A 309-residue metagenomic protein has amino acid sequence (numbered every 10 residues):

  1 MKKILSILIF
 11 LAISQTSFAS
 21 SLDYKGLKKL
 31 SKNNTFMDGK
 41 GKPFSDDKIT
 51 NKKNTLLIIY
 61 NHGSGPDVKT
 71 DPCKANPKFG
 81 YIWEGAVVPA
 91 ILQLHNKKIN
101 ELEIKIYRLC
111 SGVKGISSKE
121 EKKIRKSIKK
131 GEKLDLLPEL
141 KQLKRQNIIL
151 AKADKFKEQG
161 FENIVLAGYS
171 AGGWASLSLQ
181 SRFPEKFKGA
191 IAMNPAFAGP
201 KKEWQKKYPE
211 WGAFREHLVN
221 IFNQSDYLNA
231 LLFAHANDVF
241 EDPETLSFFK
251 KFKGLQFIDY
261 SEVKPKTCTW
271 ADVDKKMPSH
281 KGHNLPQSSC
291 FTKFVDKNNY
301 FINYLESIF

Functional and structural regions predicted by a protein language model:
M1-S21: Classical Sec-dependent N-terminal signal peptides that target proteins to the secretory pathway
A19-T55: A domain-start/cap signature at the N-terminus of enzymes
T50-H95: Short, surface-exposed "cap/lid" segments of acyl-processing enzymes
L92-K123: Conserved alpha/beta-hydrolase
E120-Q159: Alpha/beta-hydrolase active-site loop
A167-G172, S176: Gly/Ala-rich beta-loop-alpha elbow adjacent to hydrolase catalytic centers
P195-P265: The feature captures the conserved acid-bearing segment of alpha/beta-hydrolase catalytic domains
L255-F309: C-terminal catalytic histidine-bearing segment of alpha/beta-hydrolase fold enzymes
